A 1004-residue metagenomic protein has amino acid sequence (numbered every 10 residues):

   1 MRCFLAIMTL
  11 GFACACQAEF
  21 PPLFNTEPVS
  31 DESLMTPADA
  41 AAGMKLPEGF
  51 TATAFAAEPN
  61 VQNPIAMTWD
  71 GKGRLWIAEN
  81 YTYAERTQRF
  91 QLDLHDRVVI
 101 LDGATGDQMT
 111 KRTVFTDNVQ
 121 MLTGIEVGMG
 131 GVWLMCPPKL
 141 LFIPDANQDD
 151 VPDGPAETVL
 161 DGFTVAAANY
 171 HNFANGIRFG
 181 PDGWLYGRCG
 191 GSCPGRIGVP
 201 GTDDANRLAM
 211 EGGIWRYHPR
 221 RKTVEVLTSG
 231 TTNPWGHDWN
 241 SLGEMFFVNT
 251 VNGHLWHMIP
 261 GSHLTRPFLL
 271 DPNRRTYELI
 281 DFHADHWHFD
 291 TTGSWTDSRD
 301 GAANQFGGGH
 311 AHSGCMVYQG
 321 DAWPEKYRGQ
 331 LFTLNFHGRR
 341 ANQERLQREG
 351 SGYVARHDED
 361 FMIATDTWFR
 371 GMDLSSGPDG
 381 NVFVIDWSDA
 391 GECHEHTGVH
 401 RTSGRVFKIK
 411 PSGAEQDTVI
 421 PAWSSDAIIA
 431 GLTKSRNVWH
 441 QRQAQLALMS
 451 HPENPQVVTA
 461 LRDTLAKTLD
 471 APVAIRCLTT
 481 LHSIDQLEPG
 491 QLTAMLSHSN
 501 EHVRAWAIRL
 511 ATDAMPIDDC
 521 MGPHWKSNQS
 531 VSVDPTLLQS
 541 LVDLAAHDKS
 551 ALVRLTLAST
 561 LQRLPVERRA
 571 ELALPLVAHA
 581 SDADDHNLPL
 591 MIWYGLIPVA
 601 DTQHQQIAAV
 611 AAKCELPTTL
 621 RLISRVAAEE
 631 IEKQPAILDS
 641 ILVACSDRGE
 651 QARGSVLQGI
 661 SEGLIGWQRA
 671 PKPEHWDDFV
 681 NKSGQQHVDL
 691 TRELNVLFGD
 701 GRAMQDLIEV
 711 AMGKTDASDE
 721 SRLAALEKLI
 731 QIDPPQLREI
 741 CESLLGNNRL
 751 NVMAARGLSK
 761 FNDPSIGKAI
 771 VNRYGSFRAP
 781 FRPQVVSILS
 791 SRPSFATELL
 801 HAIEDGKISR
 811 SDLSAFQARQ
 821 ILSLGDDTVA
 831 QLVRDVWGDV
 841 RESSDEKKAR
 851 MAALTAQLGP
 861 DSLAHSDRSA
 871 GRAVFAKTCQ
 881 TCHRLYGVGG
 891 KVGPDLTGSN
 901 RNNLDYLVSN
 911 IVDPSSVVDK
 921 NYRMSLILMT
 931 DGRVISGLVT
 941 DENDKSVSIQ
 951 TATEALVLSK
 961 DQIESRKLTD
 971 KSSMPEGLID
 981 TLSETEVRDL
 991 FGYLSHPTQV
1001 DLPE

Functional and structural regions predicted by a protein language model:
F4-A13: Bacterial N-terminal signal peptides
A18-I429, W439, A447-M449, E488 (+7 more regions): Beta-propeller domains with acidic blade repeats across secreted/periplasmic ectodomains and cytosolic WD/CNH propellers
F55, G130-V132, P138-K139, L185 (+8 more regions): C-terminal capping alpha-helices of c-type cytochrome domains
L185, S313-G314, R405, S540 (+8 more regions): C-type cytochrome heme c attachment motif
I385, T402, I409-V874, S899: Long, ordered, helix-rich scaffold segments
I385, T402, R841, H865-Q880 (+5 more regions): Sequence context surrounding c-type heme c attachment/ligation sites in exported
V786, E804-G825, V836-V840, G890-T897 (+2 more regions): Axial heme c-ligation environment in periplasmic c-type cytochrome domains
G838-G859, Y906-M929: Small beta-barrel nucleic-acid-binding modules, principally OB-folds
